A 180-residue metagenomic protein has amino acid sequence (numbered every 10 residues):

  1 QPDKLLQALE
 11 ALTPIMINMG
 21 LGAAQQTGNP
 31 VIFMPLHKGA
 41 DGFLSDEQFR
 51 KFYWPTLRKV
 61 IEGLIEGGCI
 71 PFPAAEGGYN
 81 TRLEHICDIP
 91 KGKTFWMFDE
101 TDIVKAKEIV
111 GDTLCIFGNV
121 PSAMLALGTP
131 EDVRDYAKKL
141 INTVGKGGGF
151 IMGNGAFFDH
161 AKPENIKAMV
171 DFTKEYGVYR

Functional and structural regions predicted by a protein language model:
Q1-R180: Active-site loop segments of alpha/beta catalytic cores
